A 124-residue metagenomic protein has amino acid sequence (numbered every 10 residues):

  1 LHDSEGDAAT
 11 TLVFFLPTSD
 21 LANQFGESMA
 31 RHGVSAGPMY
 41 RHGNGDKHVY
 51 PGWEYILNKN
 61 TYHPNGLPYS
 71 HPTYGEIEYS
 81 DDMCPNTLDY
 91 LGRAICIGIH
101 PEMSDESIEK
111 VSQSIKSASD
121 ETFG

Functional and structural regions predicted by a protein language model:
L1-G124: PLP-dependent aminotransferase class I/II
